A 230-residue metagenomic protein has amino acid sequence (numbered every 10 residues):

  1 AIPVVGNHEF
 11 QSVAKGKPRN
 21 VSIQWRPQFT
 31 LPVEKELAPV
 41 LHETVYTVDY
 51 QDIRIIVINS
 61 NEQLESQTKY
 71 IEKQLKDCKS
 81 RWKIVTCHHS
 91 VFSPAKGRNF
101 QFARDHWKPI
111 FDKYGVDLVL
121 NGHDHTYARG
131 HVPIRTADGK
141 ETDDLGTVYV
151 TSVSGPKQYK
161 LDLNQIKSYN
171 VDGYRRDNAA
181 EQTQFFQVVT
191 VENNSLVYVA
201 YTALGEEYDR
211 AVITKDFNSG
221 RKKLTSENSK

Functional and structural regions predicted by a protein language model:
A1, K108-G122, T126, T183: Catalytic-core region of carbohydrate-active enzymes that cleave or remodel glycosidic bonds
A1, K83, L196: Hydrophobic anchor at the start of a short beta-strand that flanks the dinucleotide cofactor-binding loop
A1-K79, H106, A128-A180, F185-V188: Extended active-site neighborhood of metal-dependent phosphoesterases/phosphodiesterases
G6-N7, H88, G122-H123: Active-site glycine-centered loops adjacent to acidic/histidine catalytic or metal-binding residues that shape
Q67-T68, V119, Y208-R210: Extracytoplasmic low-complexity repetitive segments enriched in small/polar residues
C78-V119, G139-T142, S168-Y169: Active-site-proximal segments of metal-dependent phosphoesterases and phosphodiesterases across multiple
V91-F92, H125-Y127: Short, catalytically relevant binding-site loops at active-site mouths
K160-D162, K167-K230: A short C-terminal boundary segment appended to hydrolase-like catalytic domains
